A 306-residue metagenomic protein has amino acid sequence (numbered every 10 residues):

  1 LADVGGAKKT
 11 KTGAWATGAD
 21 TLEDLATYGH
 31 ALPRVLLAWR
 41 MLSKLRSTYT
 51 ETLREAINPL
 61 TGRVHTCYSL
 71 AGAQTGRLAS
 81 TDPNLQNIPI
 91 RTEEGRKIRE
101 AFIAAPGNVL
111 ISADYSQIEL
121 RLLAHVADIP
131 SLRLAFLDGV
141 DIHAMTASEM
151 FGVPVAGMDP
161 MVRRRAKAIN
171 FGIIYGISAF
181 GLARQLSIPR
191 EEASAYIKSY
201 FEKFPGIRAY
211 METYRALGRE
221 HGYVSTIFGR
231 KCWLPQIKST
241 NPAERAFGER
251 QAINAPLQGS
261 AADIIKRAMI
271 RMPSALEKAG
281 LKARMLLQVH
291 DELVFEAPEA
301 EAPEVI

Functional and structural regions predicted by a protein language model:
L1-E93, G107-V109, S116-E119, V162 (+6 more regions): Conserved "right-hand" nucleotidyltransferase catalytic core of DNA-directed polymerases
R34-T48, L120-H125, A168-Y175, A255 (+1 more regions): Short, hydrophobic/amphipathic alpha-helical patches that form generic packing surfaces within helical domains
T61, H65-T66, A71-A73, S148-K282 (+2 more regions): Conserved catalytic core of nucleic-acid polymerases
C67-V155: Function-dense linear segments that define catalytic or interfacial modules in macromolecule-processing proteins
L122-L123, Y196, A268, V305: Hydrophobic side chains in well-ordered alpha-helices
D138-I142, E192, Y196, V305: Short acidic-hydrophobic sequence patches enriched in Asp/Glu that either
A300-I306: Short, conserved charged micro-motifs
